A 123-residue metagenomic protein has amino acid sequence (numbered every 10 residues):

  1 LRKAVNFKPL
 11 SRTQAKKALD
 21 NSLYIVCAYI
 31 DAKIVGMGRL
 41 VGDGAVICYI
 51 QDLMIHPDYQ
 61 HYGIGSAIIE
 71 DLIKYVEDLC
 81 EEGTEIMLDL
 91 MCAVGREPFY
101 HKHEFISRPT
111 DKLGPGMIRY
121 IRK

Functional and structural regions predicted by a protein language model:
L1-R12: Short amphipathic alpha-helix that is part of the acyltransferase structural core
K16-C27, I86: A short helix-loop-beta-strand connector motif used in the catalytic cores of GNAT acetyltransferases and, in some
C27, K33-G42, V46-Y49, M54: Conserved beta-strand in the GNAT
Y29-D31, R119-Y120: Active-site beta-strand termini and strand-to-loop segments that position acidic
G42-I50, Q60, T84, T110: A conserved beta-turn-beta hairpin within the catalytic core of GNAT-like acetyltransferases that forms part
I55, H61-V76: Conserved acetyl-CoA-binding loop-helix of GNAT-fold acetyltransferases
E82-K123: C-terminal "cap" of GNAT-fold acetyltransferases
